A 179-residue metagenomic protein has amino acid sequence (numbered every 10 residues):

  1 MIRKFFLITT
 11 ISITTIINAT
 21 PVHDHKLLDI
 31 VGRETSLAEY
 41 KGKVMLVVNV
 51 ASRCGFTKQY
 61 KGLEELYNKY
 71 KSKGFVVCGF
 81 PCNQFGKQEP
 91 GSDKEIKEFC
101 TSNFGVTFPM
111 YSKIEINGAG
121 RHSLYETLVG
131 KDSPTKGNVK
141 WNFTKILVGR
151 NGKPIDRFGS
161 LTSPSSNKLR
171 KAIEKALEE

Functional and structural regions predicted by a protein language model:
K4-T14: Sec-dependent N-terminal signal peptides
I17-A38, S123: N-terminal "domain-start" segment that seeds a small globular fold
D29, N49-R53: Amphipathic alpha-helical repeat scaffolds
K41-L46: Local sequence-structure signature of Cys/Sec-based thiol-disulfide redox active-site neighborhoods
F56-H122: Structural microenvironment flanking redox-active thiols in thiol-disulfide oxidoreductases
S123-E126, G130-E179: Thiol-/selenol-based redox modules, centered on thioredoxin-like and closely related oxidoreductase domains
